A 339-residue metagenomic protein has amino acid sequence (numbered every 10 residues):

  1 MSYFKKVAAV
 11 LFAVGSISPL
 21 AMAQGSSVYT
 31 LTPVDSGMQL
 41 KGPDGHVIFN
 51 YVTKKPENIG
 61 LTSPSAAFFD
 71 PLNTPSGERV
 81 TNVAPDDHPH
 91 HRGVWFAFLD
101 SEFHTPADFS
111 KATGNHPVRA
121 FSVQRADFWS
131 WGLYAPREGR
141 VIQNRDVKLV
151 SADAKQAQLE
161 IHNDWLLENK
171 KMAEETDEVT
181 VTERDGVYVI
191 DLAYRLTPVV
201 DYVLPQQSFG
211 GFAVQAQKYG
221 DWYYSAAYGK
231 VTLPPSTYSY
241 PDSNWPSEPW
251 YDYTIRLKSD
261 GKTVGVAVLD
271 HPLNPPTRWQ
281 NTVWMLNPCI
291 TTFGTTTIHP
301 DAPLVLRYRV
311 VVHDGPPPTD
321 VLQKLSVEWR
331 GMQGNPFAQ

Functional and structural regions predicted by a protein language model:
M1-F4: N-terminal secretory signal peptides that target proteins for export/translocation
A8-P19: Bacterial N-terminal signal peptides
Q24-D108, R184, Q323: Beta-strand-rich N-terminal accessory domains
Y51-P71, V181-A226, V321: Acidic (Asp/Glu-rich), glycine- and aromatic
W95-G186: Extended, loop-rich substrate-binding clefts of extracytoplasmic carbohydrate-active enzymes
D201-H271: Active-site/ligand-binding surface loops and adjacent short beta/alpha elements that line catalytic pockets across
V266-Q339: Beta-strand-rich recognition/accessory modules
